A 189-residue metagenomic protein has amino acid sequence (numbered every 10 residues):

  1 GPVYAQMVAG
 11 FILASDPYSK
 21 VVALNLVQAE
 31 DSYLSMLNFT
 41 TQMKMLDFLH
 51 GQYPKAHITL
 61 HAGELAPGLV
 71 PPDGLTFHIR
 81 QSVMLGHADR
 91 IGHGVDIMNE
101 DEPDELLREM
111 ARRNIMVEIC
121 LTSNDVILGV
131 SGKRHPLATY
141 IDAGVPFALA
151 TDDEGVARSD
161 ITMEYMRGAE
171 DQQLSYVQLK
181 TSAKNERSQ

Functional and structural regions predicted by a protein language model:
G1, Q28-S32, A62-A66, H87 (+3 more regions): Active-site-proximal loop/turn and secondary-structure-junction residues that shape catalytic pockets, frequently
G1-K44: Metal-coordinating catalytic core of metallo-dependent amide/deamination hydrolases
V3-I12, P71-S82: Short, acidic/polar
G10-S19, L46-Y53, V83-M84, L106-N114 (+1 more regions): Acidic (Asp/Glu)-rich catalytic clusters
V22-L26, I58-H61, D89-H93, V117-I119 (+1 more regions): Hydrophobic faces of well-ordered beta-strands that scaffold small-molecule active sites in alpha/beta enzyme cores
L37-N38, A66-R80, N99-E109, I127-A138 (+1 more regions): Histidine/acidic-residue-rich catalytic or RNA/ligand-binding cores of hydrolases and nuclease-related proteins
H57-P67, V145-T162: Short acidic/histidine-rich active-site segments
R108, P146, T162-R167, D171-Q189: Mid-to-C-terminal alpha-helical segments outside catalytic/metal-binding sites
